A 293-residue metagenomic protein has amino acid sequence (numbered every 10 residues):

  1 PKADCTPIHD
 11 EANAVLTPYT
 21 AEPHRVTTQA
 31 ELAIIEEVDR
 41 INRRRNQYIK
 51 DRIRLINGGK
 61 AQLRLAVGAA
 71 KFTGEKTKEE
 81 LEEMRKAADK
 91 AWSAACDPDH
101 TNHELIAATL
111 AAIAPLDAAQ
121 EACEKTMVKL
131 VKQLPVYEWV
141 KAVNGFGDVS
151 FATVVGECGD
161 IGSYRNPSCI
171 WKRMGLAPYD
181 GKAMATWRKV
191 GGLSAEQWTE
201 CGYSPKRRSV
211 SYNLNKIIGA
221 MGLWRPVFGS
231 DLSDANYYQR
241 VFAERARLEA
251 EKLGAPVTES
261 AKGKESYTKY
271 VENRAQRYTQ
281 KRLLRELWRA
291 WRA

Functional and structural regions predicted by a protein language model:
P1-L130: Long, charge-rich intrinsically disordered scaffolds of nucleic-acid metabolism proteins
C5, H9, N46, I53 (+5 more regions): Non-catalytic, well-ordered alpha-helical scaffold segments
Y48-L55, E272-A293: P-loop NTPase catalytic cores that bind/hydrolyze ATP
N57-A61, S163-Y164, R292: Short, solvent-exposed secondary-structure capping/transition elements
A122-I161: Coiled-coil termination/hinge junctions
W139-A142, V154-N273, R277, A290: Phosphate-backbone recognition surface of nucleic-acid-processing proteins
